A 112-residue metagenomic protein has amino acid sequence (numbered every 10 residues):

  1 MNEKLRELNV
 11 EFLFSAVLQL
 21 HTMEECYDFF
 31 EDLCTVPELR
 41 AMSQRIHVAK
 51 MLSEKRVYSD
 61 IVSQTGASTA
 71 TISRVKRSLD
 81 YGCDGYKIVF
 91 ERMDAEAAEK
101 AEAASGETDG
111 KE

Functional and structural regions predicted by a protein language model:
M1-L20: General nucleic-acid-binding
N9-L13, F29, T71: A general alpha-helix detector
F14, T69-E96: C-terminal structural segments of small proteins and small subunits
L20-E24, V36, K55: Residues at alpha-helix boundaries and the short loops/turns that link adjacent helices
E25-Q44: Short, Lys/Arg-enriched anionic-surface-contact patches
M42-R56: Short, amphipathic alpha-helical "recognition" segments used to contact nucleic acids or chromatin
D60-T65, I72: Short alpha-helical "recognition helix" segments of helix-turn-helix
V89-E112: Intrinsically disordered, low-complexity basic tails/linkers immediately adjacent to helix-turn-helix/homeobox/MYB/SANT
